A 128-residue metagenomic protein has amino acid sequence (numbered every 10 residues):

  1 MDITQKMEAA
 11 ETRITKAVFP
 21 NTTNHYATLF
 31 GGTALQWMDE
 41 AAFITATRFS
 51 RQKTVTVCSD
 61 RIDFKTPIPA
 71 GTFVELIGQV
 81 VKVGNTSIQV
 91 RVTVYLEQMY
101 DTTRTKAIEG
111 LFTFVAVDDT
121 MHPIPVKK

Functional and structural regions predicted by a protein language model:
D2-C58, V115-K128: Hot-dog-fold acyl-thioester-processing enzymes
T4-I14, P69-A70, V81-K128: HotDog/MaoC-like acyl-thioester-processing domains
V18-T22, S59-T66, L96-Q98: Short, well-ordered turn and helix-capping elements at secondary-structure junctions
R51-T72: Small beta-barrel nucleic-acid-binding modules, principally OB-folds
